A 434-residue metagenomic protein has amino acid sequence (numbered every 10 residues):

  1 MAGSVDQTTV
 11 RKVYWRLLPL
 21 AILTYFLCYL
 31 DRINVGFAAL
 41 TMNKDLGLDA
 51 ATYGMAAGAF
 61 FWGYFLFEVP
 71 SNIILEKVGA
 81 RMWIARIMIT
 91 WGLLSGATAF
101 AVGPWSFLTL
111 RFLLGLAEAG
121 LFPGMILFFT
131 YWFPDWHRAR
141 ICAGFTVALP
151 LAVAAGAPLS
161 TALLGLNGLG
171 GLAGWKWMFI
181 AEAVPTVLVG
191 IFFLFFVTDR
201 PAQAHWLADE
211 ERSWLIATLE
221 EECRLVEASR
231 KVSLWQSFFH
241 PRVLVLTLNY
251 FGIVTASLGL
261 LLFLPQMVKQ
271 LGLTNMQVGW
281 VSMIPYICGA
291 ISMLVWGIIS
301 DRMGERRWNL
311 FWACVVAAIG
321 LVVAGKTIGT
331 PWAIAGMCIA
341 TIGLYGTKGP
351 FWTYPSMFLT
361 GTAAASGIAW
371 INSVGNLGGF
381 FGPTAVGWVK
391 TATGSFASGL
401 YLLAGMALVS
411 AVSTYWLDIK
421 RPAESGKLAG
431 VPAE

Functional and structural regions predicted by a protein language model:
R16-A50, G156-S160, L260-P265, G382: Extracytoplasmic
V35-G36, W235-W296, K348, W352 (+1 more regions): Extracytoplasmic gate region of multi-pass secondary transporters
G47, G79, F100-S106, A117 (+3 more regions): Helix-breaking motifs and short loop linkers at transmembrane-helix boundaries and internal kinks in secondary membrane
L66-W105: Conserved MFS/SLC helix-loop-helix module at the cytosolic interface between two early adjacent transmembrane helices
E76-M88, D301-C314: Cytoplasmic membrane-interface "Motif A"-like loop-to-helix N-cap segments of 12-TM Major Facilitator Superfamily
L110-V147: Cytoplasmic helix-loop-helix junction between adjacent transmembrane helices in 12-TM secondary transporters
R140-L164, P185-T186, N372-G382: Glycine-rich segments within core transmembrane alpha-helices of 12-TM secondary carriers
R306-Y354: C-terminal transmembrane helical hairpin of 12-TM major facilitator-type secondary transporters
